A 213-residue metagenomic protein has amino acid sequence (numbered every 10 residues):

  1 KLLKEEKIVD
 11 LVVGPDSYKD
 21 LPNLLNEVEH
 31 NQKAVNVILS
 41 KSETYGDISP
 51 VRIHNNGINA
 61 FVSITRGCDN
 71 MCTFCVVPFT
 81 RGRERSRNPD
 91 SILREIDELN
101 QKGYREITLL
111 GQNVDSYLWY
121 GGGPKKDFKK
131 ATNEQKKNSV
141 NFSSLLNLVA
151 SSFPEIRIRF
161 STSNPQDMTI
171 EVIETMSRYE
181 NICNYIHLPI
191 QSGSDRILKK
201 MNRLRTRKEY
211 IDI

Functional and structural regions predicted by a protein language model:
K1-Y117, N141, K208-I213: Proteins enriched for Cys/Gly/acidic motifs involved in redox and nucleic-acid/cofactor modification
Q101-I213: Conserved SAM/AdoMet-binding glycine-rich loop
